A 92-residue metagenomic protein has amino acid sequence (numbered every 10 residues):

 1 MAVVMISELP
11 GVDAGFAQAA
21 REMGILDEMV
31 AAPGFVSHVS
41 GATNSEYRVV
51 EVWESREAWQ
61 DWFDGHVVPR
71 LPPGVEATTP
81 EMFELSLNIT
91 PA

Functional and structural regions predicted by a protein language model:
M1-V50, E54-P69, V75-A92: Short S/T/G/P-rich N-terminal loop/turn motif that feeds into the first structured element of a domain
